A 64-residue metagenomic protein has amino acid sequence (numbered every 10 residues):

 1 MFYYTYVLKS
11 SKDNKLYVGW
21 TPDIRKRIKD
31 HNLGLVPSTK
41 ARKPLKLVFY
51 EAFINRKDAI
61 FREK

Functional and structural regions predicted by a protein language model:
M1-K43, L47-K64: GIY-YIG nuclease catalytic motif and its immediate N-terminal context
